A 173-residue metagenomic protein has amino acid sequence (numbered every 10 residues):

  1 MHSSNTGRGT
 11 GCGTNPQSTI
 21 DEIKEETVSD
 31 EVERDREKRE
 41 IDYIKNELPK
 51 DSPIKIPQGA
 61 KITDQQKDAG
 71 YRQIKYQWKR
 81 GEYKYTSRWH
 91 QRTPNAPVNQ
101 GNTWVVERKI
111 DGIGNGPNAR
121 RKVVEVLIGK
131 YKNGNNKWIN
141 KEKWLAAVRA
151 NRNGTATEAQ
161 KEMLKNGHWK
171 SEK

Functional and structural regions predicted by a protein language model:
M1-Y85, Q91-K173: Low-complexity, glycine/serine/proline-rich disordered segments that function as export/translocation leaders
